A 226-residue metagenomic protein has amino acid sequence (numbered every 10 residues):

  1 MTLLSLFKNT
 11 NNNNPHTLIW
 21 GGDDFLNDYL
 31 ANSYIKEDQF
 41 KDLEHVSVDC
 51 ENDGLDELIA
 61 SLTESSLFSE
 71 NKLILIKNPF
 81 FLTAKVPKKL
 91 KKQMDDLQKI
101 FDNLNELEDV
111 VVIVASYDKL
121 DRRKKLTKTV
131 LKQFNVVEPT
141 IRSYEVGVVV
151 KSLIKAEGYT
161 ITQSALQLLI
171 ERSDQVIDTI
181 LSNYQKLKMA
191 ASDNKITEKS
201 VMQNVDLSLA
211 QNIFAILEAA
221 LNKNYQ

Functional and structural regions predicted by a protein language model:
T2-K8, N14, F25-N222: Non-catalytic interfacial helical region
I19: Hydrophobic anchor at the beta1->P-loop junction of P-loop NTPases
G22: P-loop (Walker A) phosphate-binding loop of NTP-binding proteins
